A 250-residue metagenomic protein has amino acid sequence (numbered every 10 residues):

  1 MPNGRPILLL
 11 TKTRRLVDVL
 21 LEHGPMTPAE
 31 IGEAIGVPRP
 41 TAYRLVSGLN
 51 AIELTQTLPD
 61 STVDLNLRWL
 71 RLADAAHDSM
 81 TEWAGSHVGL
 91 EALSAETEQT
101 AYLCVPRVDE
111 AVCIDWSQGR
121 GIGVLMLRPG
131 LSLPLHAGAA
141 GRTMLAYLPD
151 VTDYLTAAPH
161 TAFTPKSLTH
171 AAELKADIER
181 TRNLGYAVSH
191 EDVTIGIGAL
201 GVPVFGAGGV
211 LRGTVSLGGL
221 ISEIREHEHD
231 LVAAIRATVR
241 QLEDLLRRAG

Functional and structural regions predicted by a protein language model:
M1-S79, W83, R240-R248: N-terminal helix-turn-helix
P6-L10, N66, S79, W83 (+6 more regions): Short, structured helix-loop boundary elements
S61-A158: Amphipathic alpha-helical effector-binding/dimerization core of metabolite-sensing transcriptional regulators
G85-L93, T156-G201, R240, L245: Short, basic/aromatic recognition patches
A171-E173, D177, L184, I195 (+1 more regions): Juxtadomain coupling helices with adjacent low-complexity linkers
V204-A207: Sensor-regulatory modules in signal-transduction proteins
